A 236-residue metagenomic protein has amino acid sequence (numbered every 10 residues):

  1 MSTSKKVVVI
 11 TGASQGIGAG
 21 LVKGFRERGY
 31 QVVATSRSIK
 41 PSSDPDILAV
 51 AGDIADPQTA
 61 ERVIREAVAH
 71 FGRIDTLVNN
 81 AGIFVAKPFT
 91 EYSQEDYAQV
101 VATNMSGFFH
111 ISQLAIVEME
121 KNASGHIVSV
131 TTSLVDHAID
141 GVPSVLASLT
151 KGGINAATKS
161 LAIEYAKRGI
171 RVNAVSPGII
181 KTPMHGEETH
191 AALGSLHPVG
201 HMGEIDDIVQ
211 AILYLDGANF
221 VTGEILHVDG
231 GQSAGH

Functional and structural regions predicted by a protein language model:
K5-K6, R73-I74, M119-T132, V142 (+2 more regions): Active-site loop of short-chain dehydrogenase/reductase
S14-Q15: Conserved glycine-rich cofactor-binding loop
A51-R62, Q94, D207: The beta1-alpha1 cofactor-binding region of Rossmann-like NAD(H)/NADP(H)-dependent oxidoreductases
P88-F89, D96-V101, L193: Substrate-binding pocket helix/loop in short-chain dehydrogenase/reductase
S112, T150, T158: Active-site helix of classical SDR
V117, K159, I163-K167: Alpha-helical segment proximal to the catalytic Tyr-Lys
I170, E204-V228, S233: C-terminal substrate-recognition "lid" of short-chain dehydrogenase/reductases
